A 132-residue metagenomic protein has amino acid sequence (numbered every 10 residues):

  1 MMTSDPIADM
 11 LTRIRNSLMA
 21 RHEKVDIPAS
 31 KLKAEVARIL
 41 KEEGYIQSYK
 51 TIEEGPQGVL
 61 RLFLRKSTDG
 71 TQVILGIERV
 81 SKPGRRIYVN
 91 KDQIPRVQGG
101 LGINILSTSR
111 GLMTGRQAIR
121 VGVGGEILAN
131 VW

Functional and structural regions predicted by a protein language model:
M1-W132: Core subunits and conserved enzymes of cellular information-processing and envelope-translocation systems across
